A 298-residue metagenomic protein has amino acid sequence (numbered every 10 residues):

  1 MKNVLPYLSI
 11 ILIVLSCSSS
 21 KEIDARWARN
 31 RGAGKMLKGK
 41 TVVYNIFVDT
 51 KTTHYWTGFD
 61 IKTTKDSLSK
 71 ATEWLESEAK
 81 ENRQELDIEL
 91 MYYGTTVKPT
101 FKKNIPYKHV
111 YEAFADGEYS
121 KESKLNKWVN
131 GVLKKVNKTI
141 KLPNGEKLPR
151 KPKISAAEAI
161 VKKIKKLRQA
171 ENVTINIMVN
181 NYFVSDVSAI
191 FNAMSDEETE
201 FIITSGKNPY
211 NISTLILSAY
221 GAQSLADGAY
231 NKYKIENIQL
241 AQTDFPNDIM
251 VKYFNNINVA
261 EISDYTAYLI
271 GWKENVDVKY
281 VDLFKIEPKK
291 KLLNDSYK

Functional and structural regions predicted by a protein language model:
K2-I10: Sec-dependent signal peptide recognition, specifically the positively charged N-region followed immediately by
E22-L167: Propeptide-to-catalytic entry region of secreted or membrane-anchored zinc metalloproteases
K40-V43, A170-I175, E197-T199: Loop/turn elements at helix/coil->beta-strand transitions in domains of secreted/extracellular proteins
I46-T50, I177-Y182, G206-K207, A222 (+1 more regions): Active-site-proximal beta-strand/loop segments in catalytic clefts of secreted hydrolases
A189-K285, K290: The catalytic-center signature of Zn2+-dependent metalloproteases
K290-K298: Long, compositionally biased intrinsically disordered regions
